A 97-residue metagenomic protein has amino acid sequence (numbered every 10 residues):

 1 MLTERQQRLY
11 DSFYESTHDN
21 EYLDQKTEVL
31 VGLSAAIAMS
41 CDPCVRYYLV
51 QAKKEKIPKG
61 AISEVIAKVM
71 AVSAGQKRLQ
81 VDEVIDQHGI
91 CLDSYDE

Functional and structural regions predicted by a protein language model:
M1-E97: Hydrophobic alpha-helical segments
